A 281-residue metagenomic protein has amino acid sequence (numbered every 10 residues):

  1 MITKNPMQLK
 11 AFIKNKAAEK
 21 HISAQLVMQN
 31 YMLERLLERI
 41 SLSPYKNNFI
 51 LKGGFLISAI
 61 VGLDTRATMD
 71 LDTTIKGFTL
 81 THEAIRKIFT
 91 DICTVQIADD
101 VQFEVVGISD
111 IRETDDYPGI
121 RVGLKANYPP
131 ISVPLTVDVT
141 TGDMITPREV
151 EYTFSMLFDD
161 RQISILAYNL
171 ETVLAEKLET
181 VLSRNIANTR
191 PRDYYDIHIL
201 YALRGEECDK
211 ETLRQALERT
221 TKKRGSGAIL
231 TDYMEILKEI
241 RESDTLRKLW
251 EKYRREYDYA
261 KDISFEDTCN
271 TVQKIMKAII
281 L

Functional and structural regions predicted by a protein language model:
M1-F49, A59-A67, L71-L281: Structured mid-to-C-terminal alpha-helical surface segments
L56: Catalytic metal-binding/acid-base residues of hydrolase active sites
